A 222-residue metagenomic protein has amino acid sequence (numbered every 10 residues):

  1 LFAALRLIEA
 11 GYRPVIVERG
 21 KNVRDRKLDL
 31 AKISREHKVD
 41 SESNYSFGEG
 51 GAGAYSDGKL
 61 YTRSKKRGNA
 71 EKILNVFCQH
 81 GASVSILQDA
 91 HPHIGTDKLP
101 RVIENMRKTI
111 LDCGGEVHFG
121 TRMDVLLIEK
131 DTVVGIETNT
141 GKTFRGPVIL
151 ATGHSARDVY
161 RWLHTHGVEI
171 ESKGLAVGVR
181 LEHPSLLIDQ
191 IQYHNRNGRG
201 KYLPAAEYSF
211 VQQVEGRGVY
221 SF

Functional and structural regions predicted by a protein language model:
L1-F222: Residues forming the flavin
